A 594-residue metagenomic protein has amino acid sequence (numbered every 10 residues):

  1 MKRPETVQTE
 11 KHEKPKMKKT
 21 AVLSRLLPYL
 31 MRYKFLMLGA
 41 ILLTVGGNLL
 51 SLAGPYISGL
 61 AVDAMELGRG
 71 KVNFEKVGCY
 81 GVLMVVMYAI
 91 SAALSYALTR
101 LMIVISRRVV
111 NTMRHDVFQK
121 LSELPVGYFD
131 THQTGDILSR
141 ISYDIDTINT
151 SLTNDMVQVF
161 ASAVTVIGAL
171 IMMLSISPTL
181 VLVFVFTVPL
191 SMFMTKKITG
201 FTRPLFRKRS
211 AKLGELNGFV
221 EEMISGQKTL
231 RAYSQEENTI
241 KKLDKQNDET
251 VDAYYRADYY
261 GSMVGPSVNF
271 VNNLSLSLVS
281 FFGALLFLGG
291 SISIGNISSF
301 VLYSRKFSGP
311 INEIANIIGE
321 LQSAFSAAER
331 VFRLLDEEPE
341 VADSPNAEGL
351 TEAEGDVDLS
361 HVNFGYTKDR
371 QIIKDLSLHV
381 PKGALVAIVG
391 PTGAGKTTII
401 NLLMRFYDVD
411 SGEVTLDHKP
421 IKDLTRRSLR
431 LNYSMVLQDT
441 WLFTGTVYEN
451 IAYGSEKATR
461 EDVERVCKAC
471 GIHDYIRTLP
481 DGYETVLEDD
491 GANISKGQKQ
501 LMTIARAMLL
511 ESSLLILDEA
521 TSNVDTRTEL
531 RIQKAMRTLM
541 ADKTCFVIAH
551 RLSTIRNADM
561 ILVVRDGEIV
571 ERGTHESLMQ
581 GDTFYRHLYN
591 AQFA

Functional and structural regions predicted by a protein language model:
A21-V22, L30, V62, M102-S106 (+3 more regions): Juxtamembrane loop-to-helix connectors within ABC transporter transmembrane domains
K34, V126-G127, I145-L152, M156 (+7 more regions): An intracellular "coupling" helix at the cytosolic face of ABC transporter transmembrane type-1 domains
M37-A97, L101, S175-T179, G290-I294: Transmembrane helix-loop-helix hairpins at lipid-water interfaces of multipass membrane proteins, especially the type-1
P55, G59, M87, A93-S95 (+2 more regions): A hydrophobic transmembrane-helix motif
L121, L243, V331, L359-H361: Conserved catalytic Walker-motif region of ABC-type ATPase nucleotide-binding domains
R231-Q235, Y259, L276, F300 (+1 more regions): Cytosolic ends of transmembrane helices, especially the final helix of ABC transmembrane type-1 domains
D336, D343-S344, L350-A594: ABC-type nucleotide-binding domain
